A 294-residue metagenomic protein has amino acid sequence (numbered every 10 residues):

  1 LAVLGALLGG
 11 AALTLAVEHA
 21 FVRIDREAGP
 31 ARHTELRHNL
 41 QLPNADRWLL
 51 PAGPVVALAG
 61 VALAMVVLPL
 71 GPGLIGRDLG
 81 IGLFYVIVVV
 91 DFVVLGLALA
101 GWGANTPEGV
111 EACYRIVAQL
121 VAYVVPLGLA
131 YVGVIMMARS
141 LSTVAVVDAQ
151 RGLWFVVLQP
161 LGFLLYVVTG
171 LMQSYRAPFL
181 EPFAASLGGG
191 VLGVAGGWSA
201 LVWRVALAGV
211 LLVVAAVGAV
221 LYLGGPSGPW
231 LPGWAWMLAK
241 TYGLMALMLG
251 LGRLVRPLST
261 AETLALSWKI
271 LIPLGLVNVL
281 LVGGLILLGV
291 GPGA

Functional and structural regions predicted by a protein language model:
L1-A294: Alpha-helical transmembrane segments of multi-pass membrane proteins predominantly involved in bioenergetics
